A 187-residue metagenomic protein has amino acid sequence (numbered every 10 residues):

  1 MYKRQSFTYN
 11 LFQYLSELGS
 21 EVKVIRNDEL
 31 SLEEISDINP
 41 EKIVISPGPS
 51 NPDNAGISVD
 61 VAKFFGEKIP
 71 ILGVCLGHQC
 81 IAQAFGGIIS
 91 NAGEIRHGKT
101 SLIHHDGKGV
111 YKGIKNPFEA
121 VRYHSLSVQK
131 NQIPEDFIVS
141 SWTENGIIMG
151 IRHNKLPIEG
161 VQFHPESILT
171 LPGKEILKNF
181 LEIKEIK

Functional and structural regions predicted by a protein language model:
M1-Q5: Conserved small/polar residues in nucleotide/adenosyl-binding loops
F12-E21: Two-component/phosphorelay signaling modules centered on CheY-like receiver
S16, D37-G113, L177-N179: Cysteine-nucleophile active-site neighborhood
S20-E21, E41-K42, P70-L72, E119 (+2 more regions): Structural signature of beta-strand start/N-cap positions in the alpha/beta core of ABC transporter nucleotide-binding
E21-N27: Short hydrophobic/Thr-rich beta-strand motif most characteristic of the beta2 strand and flanking loop of CheY-like
L30-N39, Q132: Short amphipathic alpha-helix with an adjacent loop that forms part of the alpha/beta core around
G109-L156: Catalytic beta-strand/loop cores that center a nucleophilic Ser/Cys/Thr and support acyl-enzyme chemistry
I168-K187: Acyltransferase
